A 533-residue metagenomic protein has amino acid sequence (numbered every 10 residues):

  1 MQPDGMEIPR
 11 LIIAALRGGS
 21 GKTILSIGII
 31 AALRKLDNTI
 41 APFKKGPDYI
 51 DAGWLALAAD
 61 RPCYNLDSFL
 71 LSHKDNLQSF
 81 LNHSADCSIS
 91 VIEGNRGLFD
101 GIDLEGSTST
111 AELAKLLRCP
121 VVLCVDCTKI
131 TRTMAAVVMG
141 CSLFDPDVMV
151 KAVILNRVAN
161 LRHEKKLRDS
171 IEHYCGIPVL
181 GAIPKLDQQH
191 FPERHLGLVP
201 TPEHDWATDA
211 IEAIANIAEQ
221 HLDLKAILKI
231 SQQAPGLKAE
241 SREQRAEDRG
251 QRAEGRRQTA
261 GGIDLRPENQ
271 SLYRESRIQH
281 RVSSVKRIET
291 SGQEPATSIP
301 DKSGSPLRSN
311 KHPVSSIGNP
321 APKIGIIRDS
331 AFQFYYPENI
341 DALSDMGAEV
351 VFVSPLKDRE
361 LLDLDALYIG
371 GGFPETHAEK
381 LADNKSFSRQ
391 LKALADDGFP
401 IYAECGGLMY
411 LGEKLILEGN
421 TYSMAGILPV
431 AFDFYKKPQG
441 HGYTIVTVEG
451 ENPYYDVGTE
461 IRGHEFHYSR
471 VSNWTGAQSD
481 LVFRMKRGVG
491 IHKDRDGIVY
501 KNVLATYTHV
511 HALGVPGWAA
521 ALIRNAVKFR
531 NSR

Functional and structural regions predicted by a protein language model:
M1-D4, G236-A321, F529-R533: Intrinsic disorder/low-complexity segments
D4-L117, V121, V125-A152, A159-K165 (+1 more regions): ATP-dependent carboxylate-amine ligase catalytic core
R10, N38-T39, K323, E349 (+1 more regions): Residues that mark the start of a beta-strand
C119, I177, D396-P400: A short helix->loop->beta-strand "cap" motif at the edges of active sites that frequently abuts
T131-K238: Internal gly/pro-rich beta-alpha loop/helix module that stabilizes soluble enzyme cofactors or their anionic handles
Q189-E240, F434-R533: Amide-donor transfer/coupling interface in amidating biosynthetic enzymes
K323-K385, R389-L394: Phosphate-binding active sites in nucleotide-utilizing proteins
P374-Y454: Cysteine-nucleophile active-site neighborhood
